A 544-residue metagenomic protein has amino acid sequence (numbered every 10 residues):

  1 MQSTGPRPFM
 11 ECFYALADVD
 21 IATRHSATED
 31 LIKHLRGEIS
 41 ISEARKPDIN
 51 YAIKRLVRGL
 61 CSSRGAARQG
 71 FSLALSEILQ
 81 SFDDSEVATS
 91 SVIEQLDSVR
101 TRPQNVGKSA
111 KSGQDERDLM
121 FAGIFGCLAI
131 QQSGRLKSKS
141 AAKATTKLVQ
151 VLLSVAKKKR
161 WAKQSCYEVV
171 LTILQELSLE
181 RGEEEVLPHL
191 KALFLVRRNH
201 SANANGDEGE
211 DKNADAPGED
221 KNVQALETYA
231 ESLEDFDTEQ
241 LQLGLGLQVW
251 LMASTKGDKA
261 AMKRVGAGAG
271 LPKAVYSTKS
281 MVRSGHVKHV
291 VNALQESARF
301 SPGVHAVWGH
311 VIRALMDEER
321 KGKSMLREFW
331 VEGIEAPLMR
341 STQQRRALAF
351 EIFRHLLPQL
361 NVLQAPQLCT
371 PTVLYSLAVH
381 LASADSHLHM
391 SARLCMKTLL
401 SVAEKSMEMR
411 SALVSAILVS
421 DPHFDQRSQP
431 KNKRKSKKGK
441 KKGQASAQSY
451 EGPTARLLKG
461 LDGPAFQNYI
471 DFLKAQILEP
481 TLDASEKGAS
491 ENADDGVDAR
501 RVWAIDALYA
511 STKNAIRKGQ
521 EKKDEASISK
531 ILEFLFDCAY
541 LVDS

Functional and structural regions predicted by a protein language model:
M1-C12, N205-A216, N432-K438, A489-S490: Intrinsic disorder/low-complexity signal
Q2-Y51, R64-G70, A74, F82-A144 (+6 more regions): Alpha-solenoid helical repeat scaffolds
V57: Blade-loop segments of beta-propeller domains
C61: Structured catalytic modules that directly regulate molecular switches in eukaryotic signaling
D115-E210, D215-V287, K459, A465-L473 (+5 more regions): Non-catalytic protein-protein interaction scaffold segments in large eukaryotic complex-forming proteins
V155, V402, S420-P422: Solenoid-like repeat scaffolds
